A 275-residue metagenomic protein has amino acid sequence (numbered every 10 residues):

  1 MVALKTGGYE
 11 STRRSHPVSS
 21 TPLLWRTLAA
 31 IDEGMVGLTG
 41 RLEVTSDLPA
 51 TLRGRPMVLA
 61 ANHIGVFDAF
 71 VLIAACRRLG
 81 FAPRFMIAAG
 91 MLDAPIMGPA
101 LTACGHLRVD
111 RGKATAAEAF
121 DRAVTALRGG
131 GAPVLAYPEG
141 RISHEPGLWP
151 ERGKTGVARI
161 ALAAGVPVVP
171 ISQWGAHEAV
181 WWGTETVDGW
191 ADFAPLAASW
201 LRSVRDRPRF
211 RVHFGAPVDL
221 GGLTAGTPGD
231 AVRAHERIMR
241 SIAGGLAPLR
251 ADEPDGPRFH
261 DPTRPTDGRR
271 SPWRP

Functional and structural regions predicted by a protein language model:
V2-H16, S20, A117-P275: Non-catalytic C-terminal accessory region of glycerolipid acyltransferases and related lyso-lipid remodeling enzymes
W25-I31, L92-M97: Short, glycine/polar-rich helix-capping loops at beta-to-alpha or helix-loop-helix junctions that flank or form
D32-H63: Helix-to-loop junction immediately C-terminal to a conserved catalytic motif
G40, F81-P83, C104, A132 (+1 more regions): A structural micro-motif
R41, G90, K113-A117, P150-E151: A conditional alpha-helix N-cap/helix-loop micro-motif detector
V44, F85, H106-R108, V168-P170 (+1 more regions): Conserved beta-strand scaffold positions in the cores of enzyme catalytic domains, especially in NTP/NDP-utilizing
T51-A114: Catalytic core of membrane glycerolipid acyltransferases/transacylases, capturing the structured, soluble-facing
